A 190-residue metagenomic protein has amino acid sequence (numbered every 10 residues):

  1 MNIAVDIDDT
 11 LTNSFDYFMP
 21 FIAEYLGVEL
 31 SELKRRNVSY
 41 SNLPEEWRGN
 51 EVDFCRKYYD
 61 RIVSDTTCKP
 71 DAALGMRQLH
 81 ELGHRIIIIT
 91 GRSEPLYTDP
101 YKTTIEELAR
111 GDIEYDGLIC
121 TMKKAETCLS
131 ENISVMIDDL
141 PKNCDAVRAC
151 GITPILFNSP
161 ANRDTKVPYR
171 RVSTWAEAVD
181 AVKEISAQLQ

Functional and structural regions predicted by a protein language model:
M1-N50: Active-site neighborhood of HAD-like aspartate-dependent phosphohydrolases
N13-F15, D139, N158: Nucleotide-sugar donor-binding loop of glycosyltransferases
L43-Y59, H84-I86: Short, basic/glycine-rich phosphate-binding loops at helix/coil junctions that contact nucleotide phosphates
V63, A72-T104: Substrate-recognition element of Asp-dependent hydrolases with the DxDx(T/V) motif
R85-I87, V135, I155: A structural signal for isolated positions on well-ordered beta-strands in alpha/beta enzyme cores
R92-V135, L140-D145: Substrate-recognition "cap/lid" segment bordering the active-site pocket of phosphatases
A109-G111, L129-S130, P141-Q190: Asp-based, Mg2+/Mn2+-dependent phosphohydrolase catalytic module
